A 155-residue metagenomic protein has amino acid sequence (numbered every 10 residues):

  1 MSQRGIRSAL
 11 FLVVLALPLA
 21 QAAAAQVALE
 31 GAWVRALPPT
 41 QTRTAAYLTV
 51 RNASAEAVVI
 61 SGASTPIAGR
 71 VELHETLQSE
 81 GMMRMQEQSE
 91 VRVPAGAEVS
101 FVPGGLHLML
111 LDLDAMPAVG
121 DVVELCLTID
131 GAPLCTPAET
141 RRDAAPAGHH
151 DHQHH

Functional and structural regions predicted by a protein language model:
M1-G5: N-terminal secretory signal peptides that target proteins for export/translocation
I6-A9, W33: Short helix-onset patch at the extreme N-terminus, typifying the N->h transition of secretory signal peptides
A9-A20: Bacterial N-terminal signal peptides
Q26-H155: Compact, glycine-rich, soluble single-domain proteins
